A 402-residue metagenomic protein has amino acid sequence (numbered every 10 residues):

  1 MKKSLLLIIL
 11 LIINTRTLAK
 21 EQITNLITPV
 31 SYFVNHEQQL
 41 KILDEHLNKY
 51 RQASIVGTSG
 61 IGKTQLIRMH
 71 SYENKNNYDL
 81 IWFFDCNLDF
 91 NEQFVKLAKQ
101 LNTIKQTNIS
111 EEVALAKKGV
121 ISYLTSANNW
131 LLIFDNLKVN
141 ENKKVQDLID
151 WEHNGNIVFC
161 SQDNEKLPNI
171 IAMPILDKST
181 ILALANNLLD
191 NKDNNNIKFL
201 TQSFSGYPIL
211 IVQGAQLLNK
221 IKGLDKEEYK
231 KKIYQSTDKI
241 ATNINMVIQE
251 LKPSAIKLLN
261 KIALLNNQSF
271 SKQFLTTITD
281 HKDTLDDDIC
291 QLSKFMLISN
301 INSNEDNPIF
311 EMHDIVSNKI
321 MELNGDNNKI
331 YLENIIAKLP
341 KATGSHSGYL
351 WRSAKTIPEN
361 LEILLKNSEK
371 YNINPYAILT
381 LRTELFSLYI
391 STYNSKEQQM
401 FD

Functional and structural regions predicted by a protein language model:
M1-K20: Classical Sec-dependent N-terminal signal peptides that target proteins to the secretory pathway
Q22, Q65-I67, E92-Q100, E152-Q213 (+2 more regions): Alpha-helical sensor/transducer elements of the RecA-like P-loop NTPase core
Y32-V34, K41-H46, R51-A127: Post-nucleotide-binding-loop coupling segment downstream of the phosphate-binding loop, primarily in RecA-like P-loop
H36, T64, Y207, H313: Short, conserved phosphate/pyrophosphate- and ester-handling motifs at nucleotide-, phospho-/glycolipid
E45-Y50, G57, R68-N77, V113-K192: A conserved switch/coupling segment of P-loop NTPase cores
R68, I209-N219, I244-L323, I330-A337: C-terminal boundary/linker of central alpha/beta nucleotide-binding cores
I221-Y234: Conserved C-terminal helix/linker of AAA+ ATPases
I330-M400: Extended alpha-helical scaffolding segments used for macromolecular assembly and cargo binding
